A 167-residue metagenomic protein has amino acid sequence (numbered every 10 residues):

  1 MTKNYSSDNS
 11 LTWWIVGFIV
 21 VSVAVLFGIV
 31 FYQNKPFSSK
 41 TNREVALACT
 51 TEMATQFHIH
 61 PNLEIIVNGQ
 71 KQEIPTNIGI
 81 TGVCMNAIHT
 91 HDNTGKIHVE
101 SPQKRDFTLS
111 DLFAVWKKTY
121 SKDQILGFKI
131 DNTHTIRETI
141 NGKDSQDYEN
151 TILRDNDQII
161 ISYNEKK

Functional and structural regions predicted by a protein language model:
T2-K167: Ubiquitin-like/PB1-type beta-grasp interaction modules and other compact soluble beta-rich domains
